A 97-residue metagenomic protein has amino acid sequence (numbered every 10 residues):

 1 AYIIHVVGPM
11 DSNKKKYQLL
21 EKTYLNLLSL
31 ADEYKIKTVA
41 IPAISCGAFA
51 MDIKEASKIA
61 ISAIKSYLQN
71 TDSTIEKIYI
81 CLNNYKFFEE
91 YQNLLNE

Functional and structural regions predicted by a protein language model:
A1-D11: Short, basic/glycine-rich phosphate-binding loops at helix/coil junctions that contact nucleotide phosphates
P9-E97: Phosphate/ribose-phosphate-bearing ligand recognition and processing surfaces, centered on ADP-ribose/NAD(+/P+) systems
